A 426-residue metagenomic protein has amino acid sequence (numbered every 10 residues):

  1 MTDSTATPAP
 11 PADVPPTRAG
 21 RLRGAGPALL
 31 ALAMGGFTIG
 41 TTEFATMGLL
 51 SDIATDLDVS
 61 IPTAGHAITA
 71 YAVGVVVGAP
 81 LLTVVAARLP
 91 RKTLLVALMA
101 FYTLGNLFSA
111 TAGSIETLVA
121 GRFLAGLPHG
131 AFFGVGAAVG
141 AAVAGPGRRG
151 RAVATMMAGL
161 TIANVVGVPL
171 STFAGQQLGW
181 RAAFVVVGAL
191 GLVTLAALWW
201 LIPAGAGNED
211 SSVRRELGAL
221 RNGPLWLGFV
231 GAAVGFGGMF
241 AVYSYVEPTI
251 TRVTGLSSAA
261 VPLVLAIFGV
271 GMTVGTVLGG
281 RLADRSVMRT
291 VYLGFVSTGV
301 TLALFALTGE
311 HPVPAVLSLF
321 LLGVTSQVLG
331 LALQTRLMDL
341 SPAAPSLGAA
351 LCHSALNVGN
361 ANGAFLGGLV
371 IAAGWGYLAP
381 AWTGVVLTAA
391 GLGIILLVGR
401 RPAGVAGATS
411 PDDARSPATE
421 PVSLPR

Functional and structural regions predicted by a protein language model:
D58, P90, T111-T117, G255 (+1 more regions): Helix-breaking motifs and short loop linkers at transmembrane-helix boundaries and internal kinks in secondary membrane
S60, F173-G188, L369-T388: A membrane-interface helix-boundary motif in multi-pass transporters
V77-E116: Conserved MFS/SLC helix-loop-helix module at the cytosolic interface between two early adjacent transmembrane helices
A79-R91, G275-V287, I371: Helix-to-loop junctions at the C-terminal end of transmembrane segments in multipass secondary transporters
F101-F108, E116-A125, V313-L321: Paired small-residue
G121-L160: Cytoplasmic helix-loop-helix junction between adjacent transmembrane helices in 12-TM secondary transporters
G188-N208, I394-G399: C-terminal membrane-cytosol helix-exit motif in multi-pass small-molecule transporters
R289-L333: C-terminal transmembrane helical hairpin of 12-TM major facilitator-type secondary transporters
